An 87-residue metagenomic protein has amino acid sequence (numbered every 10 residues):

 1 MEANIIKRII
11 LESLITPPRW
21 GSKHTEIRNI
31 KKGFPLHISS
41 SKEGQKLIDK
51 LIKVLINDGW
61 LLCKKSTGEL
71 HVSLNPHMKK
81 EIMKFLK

Functional and structural regions predicted by a protein language model:
M1-S22: Short alpha-helical segments that sit at the start of domains
H24-E26, S66: Short coil/turn segments at secondary-structure boundaries
R28-Q45: Short helix-coil junctions and helix-kink-helix linkers
S39-S41, D49, K65: Acidic, low-complexity, intrinsically disordered interaction modules
Q45-K53: Short, hydrophobic-biased segments on the C-terminal half of alpha helices that form "recognition helices"
K53-S66: A short, conserved structural fragment
G68-L74: Minor-groove-contacting beta-hairpin "wing" of winged helix-turn-helix DNA-binding domains
H77-K87: Short, amphipathic alpha-helical interaction segments positioned at domain boundaries
